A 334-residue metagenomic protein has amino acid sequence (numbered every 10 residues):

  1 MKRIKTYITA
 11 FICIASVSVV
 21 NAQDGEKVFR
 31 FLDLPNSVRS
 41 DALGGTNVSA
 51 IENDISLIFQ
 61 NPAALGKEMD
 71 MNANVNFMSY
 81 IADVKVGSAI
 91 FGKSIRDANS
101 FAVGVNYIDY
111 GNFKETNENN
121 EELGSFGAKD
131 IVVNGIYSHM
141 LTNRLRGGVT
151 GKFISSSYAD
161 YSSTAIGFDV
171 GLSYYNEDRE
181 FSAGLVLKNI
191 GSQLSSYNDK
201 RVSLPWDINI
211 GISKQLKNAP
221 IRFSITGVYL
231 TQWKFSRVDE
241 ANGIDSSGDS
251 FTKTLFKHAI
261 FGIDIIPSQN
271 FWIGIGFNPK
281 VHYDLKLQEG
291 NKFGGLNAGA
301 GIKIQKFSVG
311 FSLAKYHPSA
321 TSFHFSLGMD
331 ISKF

Functional and structural regions predicted by a protein language model:
M1-E26, I263: Bacterial Sec-dependent N-terminal signal peptides
Q23-F334: Subset of outer-membrane beta-barrel
